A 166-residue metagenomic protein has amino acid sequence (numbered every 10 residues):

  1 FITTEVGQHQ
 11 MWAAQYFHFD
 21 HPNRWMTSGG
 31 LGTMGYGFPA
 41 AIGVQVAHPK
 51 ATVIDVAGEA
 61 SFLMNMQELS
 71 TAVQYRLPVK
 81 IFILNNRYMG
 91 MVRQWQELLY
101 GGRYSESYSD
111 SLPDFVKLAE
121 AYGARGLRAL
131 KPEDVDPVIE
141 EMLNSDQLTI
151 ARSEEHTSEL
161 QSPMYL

Functional and structural regions predicted by a protein language model:
F1-Q8: Active-site pocket-lining segments that scaffold enzyme catalytic pockets across diverse folds
W12-E154, S158: Thiamine diphosphate
E159-L166: Positively charged, low-complexity/disordered segments
